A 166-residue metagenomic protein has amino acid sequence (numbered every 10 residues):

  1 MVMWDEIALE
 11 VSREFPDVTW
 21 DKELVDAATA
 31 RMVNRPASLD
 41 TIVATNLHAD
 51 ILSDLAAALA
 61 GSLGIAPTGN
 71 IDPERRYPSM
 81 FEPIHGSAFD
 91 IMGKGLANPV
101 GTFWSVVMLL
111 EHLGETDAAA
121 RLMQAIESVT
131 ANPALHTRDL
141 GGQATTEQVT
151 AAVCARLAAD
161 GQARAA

Functional and structural regions predicted by a protein language model:
M1-D26, S38-T41: Glycine-rich phosphate/diphosphate-binding loop of Rossmann-like nucleotide-binding domains
M1-E6, D26, A120-Q124, Q143-E147 (+1 more regions): An alpha-helix initiation/capping motif
E6-E14, L55, A152, R156: Alpha-helical structural signal in soluble globular domains
V18-K22, T41-I42, L96, E115 (+2 more regions): Hydrophobic alpha-helical scaffolding
T19-R35, L55-T68, G141, V153-A166: Hydrophobic transmembrane alpha-helix bundles
A30-R121, A125-A134: Glycine-rich phosphate/nucleotide-binding loop
T116, A125-A166: Glycine-rich phosphate/pyrophosphate-binding loop and the adjoining helix
